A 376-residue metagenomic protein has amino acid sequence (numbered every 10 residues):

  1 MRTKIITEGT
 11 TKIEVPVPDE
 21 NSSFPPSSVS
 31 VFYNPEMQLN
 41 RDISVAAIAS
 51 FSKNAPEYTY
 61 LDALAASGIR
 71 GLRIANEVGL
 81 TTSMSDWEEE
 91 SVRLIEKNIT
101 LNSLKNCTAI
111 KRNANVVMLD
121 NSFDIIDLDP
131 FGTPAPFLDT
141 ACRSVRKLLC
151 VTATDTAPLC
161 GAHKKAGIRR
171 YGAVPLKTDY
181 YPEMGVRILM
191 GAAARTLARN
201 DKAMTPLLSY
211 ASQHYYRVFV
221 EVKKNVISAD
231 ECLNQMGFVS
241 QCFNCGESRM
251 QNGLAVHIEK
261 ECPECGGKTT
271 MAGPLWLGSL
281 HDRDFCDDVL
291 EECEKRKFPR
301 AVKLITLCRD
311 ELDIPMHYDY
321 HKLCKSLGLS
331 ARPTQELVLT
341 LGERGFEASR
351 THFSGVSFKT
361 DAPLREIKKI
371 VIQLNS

Functional and structural regions predicted by a protein language model:
M1-S376: SAM-dependent transferase fold signal centered on methyltransferase-like domains, encompassing both Class I
